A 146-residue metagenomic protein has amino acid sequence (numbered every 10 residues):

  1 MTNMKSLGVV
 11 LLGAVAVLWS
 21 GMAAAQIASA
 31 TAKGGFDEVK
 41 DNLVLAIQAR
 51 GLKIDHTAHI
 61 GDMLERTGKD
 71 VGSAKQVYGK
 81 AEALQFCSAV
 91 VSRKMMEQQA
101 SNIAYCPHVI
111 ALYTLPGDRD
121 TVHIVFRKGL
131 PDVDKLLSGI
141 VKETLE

Functional and structural regions predicted by a protein language model:
M1-L11: Bacterial N-terminal signal peptides that target proteins for export
L12-A16: Hydrophobic helical h-region of N-terminal Sec-dependent signal peptides in bacterial secretory/periplasmic proteins
S20-M22: N-terminal signal peptide c-region/cleavage motif recognized by signal peptidases
A25-V77, A81: N-terminal secretory signal peptides
T57, C87, F126-K128: Active-site-proximal beta-strand/loop segments in catalytic clefts of secreted hydrolases
D62-A111: Mid-chain, structured segments of secreted extracytoplasmic proteins
Y105-G129: Beta-strand/loop substructures that line and gate deep hydrophobic ligand-binding cavities in soluble
T121-E146: C-terminal partner/receptor-binding element of secreted or periplasmic proteins
